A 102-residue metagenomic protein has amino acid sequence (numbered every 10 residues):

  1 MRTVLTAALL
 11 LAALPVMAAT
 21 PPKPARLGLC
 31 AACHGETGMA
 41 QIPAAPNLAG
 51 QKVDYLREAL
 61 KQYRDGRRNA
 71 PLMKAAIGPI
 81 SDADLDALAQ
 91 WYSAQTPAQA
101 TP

Functional and structural regions predicted by a protein language model:
M1-V4: Positively charged n-region of N-terminal signal peptides that target proteins for export
L11-G28, M39-A44, R57, T96-P102: Electrostatic cytochrome c docking/interface patches
K23-R26, A49, S81: Short, conserved glycine- and acidic-residue-centered signature motifs in active-site or ligand-binding loops
A25-G28, R68, D86: Extracytoplasmic
C30-E36, L88: The canonical Cys-X-X-Cys-His
G35, D65, S93-P97: Residues at helix-coil transition
G38-R68, K74-P79: Gly/Gly-Pro-rich "capping" loops immediately C-terminal to redox-active cysteine motifs in periplasmic/lumenal
G78-P102: C-terminal capping alpha-helices of c-type cytochrome domains
